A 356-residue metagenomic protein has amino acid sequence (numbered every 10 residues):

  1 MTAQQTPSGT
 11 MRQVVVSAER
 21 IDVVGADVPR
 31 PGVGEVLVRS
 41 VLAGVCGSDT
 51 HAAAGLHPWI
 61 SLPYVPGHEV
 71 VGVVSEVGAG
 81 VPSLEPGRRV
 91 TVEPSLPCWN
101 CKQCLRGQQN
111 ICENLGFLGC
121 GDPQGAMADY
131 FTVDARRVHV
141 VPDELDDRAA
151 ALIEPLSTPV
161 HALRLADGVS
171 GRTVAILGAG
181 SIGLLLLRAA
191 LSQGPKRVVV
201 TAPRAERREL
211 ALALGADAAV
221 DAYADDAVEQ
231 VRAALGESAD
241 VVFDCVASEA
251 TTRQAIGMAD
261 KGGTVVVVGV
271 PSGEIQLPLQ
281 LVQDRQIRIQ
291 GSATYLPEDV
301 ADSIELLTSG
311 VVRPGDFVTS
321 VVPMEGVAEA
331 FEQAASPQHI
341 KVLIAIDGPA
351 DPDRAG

Functional and structural regions predicted by a protein language model:
M1-G9, R253-G257, P297-G356: C-terminal hydrophobic helical "lid"/dimerization subdomain of Rossmann-like NAD(P)H-dependent oxidoreductases
Q13, E69, R88-R89, Q103 (+4 more regions): Residue-level marker of beta-strand positions
P29-A43, L56-K102, P142-E144: Glycine-rich beta-strand-centered segment in the early N-terminal region that forms part of a ligand/cofactor-binding
C98-L177, G315: NAD(P)H dinucleotide-binding glycine-rich loop of Rossmann-like/cofactor-binding domains, especially the beta1-alpha1
L145-A224: Mid-domain Rossmann-like dinucleotide-binding core that forms the NAD(H)/NADP(H) cofactor-binding site
A166, L210-R288, A328, D351-D353: Glycine-rich cofactor phosphate-binding loops and adjacent beta1-alpha1 units of small-molecule cofactor enzyme domains
P203-R204, P271, Y295: Residues in the short beta-alpha loop(s) of Rossmann-like NAD(P)-binding domains
